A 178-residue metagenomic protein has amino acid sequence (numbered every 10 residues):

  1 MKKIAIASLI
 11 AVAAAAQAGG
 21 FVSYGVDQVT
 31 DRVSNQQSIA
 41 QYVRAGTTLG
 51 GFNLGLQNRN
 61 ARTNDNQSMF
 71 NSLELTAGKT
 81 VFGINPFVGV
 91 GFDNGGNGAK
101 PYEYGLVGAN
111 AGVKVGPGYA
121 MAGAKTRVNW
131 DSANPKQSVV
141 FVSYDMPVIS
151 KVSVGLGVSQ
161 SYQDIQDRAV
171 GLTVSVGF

Functional and structural regions predicted by a protein language model:
M1-S23: Cleavable N-terminal export/targeting peptides
Q17-N64: Short glycine/proline- and aromatic-enriched beta-strand/turn motifs that initiate or cap beta-hairpins
G20-V22, G50-L56, V81-V88, V115-A122 (+1 more regions): Repeated loop/turn-to-beta-strand initiation elements of outer-membrane beta-barrel proteins
V29-I39, N60-F70, F82, F92-G105 (+3 more regions): Solvent-exposed loop/turn segments connecting transmembrane beta-strands in outer-membrane beta-barrel proteins
A40-R44, S72-T76, L106-N110, V139-F141 (+1 more regions): Membrane-embedded beta-strand positions in outer-membrane beta-barrel channels/transporters
A45-L49, A77-K79, F92, A111-V115 (+3 more regions): Residue-level signature of outer-membrane beta-barrel architecture
M121-M146, S153-G155: Outer membrane beta-barrel transmembrane domains
V140, M146, Q166-F178: Outer-membrane beta-barrel "beta-signal"
